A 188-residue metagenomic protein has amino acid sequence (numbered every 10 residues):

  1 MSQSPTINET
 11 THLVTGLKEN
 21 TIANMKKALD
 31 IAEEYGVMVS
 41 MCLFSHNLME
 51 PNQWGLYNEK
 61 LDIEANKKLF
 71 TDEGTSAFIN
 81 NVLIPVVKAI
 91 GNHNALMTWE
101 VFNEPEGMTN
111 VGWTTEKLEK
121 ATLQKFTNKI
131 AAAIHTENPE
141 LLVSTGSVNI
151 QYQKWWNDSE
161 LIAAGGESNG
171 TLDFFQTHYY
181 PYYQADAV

Functional and structural regions predicted by a protein language model:
M1-F174, Y179-V188: Active-site mouth of glycoside hydrolases
